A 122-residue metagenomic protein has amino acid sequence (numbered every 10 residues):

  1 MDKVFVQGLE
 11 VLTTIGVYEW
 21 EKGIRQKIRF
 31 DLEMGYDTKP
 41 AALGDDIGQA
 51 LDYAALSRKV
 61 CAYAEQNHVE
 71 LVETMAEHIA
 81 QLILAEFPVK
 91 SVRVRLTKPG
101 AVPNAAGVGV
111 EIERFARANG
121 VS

Functional and structural regions predicted by a protein language model:
M1-S122: N-terminal, polar/charged subdomain of small-to-medium soluble alpha/beta proteins
